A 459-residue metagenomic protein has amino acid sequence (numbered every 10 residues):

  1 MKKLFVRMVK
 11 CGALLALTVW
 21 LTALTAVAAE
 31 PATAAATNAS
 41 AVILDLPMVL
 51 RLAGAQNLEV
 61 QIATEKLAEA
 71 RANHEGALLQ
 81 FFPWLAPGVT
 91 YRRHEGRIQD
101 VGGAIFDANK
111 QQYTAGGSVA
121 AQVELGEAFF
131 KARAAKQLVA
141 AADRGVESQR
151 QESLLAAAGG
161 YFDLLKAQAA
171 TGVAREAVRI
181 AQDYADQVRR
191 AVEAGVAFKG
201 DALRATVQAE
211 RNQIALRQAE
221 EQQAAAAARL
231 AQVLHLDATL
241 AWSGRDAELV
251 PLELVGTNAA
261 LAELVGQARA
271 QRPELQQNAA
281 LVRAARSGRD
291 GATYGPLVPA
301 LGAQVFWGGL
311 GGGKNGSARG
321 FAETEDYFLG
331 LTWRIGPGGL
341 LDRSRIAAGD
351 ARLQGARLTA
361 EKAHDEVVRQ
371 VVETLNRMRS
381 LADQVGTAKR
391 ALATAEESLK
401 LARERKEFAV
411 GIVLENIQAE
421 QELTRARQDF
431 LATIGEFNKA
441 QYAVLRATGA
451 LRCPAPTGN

Functional and structural regions predicted by a protein language model:
K2-K3, V146, E152-Q267, T374-R377 (+5 more regions): Periplasmic alpha-helical coiled-coil/stalk elements that build and connect Gram-negative outer-membrane
K2-R7, L17, V27-N38, E95 (+2 more regions): Acidic, low-complexity, intrinsically disordered peripheral segments
C11-T25: Bacterial N-terminal signal peptides
A28-T90, G96-R97, A238, G244-R283 (+9 more regions): Bacterial Sec-pathway N-terminal export signals of envelope proteins
A32-V42, G88-V123, K136, A247-N258 (+3 more regions): Small/polar, glycine/serine/threonine/aspartate-rich low-complexity segments that form flexible
R51-Q61, A68-W84, G116-A134, A140 (+8 more regions): A glycine-/polar-enriched beta->alpha junction
F198-G200, V410-L431: Short terminal targeting/anchoring segments
A219, P273, T433: Metallo-beta-lactamase
